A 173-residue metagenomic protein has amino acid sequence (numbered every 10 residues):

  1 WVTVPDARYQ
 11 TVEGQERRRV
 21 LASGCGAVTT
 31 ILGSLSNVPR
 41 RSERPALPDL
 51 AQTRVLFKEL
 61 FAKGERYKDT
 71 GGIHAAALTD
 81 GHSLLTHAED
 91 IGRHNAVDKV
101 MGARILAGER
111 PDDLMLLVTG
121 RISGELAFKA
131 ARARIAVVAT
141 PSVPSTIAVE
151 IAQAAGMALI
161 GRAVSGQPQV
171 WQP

Functional and structural regions predicted by a protein language model:
W1-A75, T79, T86-H87: Intrinsically disordered, low-complexity regions enriched in acidic/Ser/Thr/Pro/Gln residues
P39-R44, A51-T53, L78-L84, G102-L106 (+2 more regions): Generic detector of short, locally flexible boundary/turn motifs and exposed helical patches
K63-E109, M115: Histidine/lysine/aspartate-rich catalytic loop segments that bind and position anionic ligands
T79, W171-P173: Short beta-strand-to-turn element immediately C-terminal to the catalytic PLP-Schiff-base lysine in fold type I
R93-W171: Feature captures the catalytic cores and cofactor-binding loops of soluble hydro-lyases/lyases that act on carboxylate
